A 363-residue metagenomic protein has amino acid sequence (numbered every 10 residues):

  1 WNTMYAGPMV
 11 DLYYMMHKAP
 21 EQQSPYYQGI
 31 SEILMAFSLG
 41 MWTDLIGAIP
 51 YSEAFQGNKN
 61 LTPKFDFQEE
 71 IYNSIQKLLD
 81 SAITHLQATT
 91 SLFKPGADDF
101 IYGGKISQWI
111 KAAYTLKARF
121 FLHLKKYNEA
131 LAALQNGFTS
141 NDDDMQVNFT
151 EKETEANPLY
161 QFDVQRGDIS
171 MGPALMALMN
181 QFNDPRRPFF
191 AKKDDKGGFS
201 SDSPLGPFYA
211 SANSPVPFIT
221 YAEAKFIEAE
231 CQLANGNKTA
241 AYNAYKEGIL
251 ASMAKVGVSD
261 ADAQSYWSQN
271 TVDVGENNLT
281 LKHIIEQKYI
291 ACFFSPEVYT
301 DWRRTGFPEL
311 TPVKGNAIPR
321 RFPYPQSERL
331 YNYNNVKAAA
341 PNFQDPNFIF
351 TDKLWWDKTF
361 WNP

Functional and structural regions predicted by a protein language model:
W1-V256, G275-L281: Structured, solvent-exposed acidic/aromatic patches
A48, A263, W302-G306: Juxtamembrane/interface motifs at transmembrane-helix termini
E53-N58, T154-L159, S265-N270, T305-L310 (+1 more regions): Short alpha-helical linear motifs
A251-A254, V258, A263-Q269: C-terminal beta-barrel architecture of Gram-negative outer-membrane proteins
M253, S268-P363: C-terminal functional modules
